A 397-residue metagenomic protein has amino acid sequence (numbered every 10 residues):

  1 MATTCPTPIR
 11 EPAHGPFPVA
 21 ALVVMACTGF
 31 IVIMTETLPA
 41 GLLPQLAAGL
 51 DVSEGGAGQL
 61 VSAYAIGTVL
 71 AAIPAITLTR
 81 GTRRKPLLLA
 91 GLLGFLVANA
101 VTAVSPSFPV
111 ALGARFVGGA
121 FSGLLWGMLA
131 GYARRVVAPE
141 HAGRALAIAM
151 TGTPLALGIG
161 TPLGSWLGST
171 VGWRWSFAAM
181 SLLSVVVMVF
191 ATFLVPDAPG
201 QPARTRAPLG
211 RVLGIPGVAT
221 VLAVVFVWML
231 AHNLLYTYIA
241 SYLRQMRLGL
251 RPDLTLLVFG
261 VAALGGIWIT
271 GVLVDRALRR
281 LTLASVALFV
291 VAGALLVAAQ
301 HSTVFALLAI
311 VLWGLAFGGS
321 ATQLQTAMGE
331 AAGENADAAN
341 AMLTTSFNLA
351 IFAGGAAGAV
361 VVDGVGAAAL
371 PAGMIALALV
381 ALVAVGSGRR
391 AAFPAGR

Functional and structural regions predicted by a protein language model:
A21-Q59, A72, L235-A240: Extracytoplasmic
L70-P109: Conserved MFS/SLC helix-loop-helix module at the cytosolic interface between two early adjacent transmembrane helices
A71-R84, G266-L278, V362: Helix-to-loop junctions at the C-terminal end of transmembrane segments in multipass secondary transporters
G94, A98-V101, P109-G118, V304-L312: Paired small-residue
F108, A114-T153: Cytoplasmic helix-loop-helix junction between adjacent transmembrane helices in 12-TM secondary transporters
S181-Q201, A384-G388: C-terminal membrane-cytosol helix-exit motif in multi-pass small-molecule transporters
R280-L324: C-terminal transmembrane helical hairpin of 12-TM major facilitator-type secondary transporters
A331-A367, G373-M374: A late C-terminal transmembrane helix in Major Facilitator Superfamily
